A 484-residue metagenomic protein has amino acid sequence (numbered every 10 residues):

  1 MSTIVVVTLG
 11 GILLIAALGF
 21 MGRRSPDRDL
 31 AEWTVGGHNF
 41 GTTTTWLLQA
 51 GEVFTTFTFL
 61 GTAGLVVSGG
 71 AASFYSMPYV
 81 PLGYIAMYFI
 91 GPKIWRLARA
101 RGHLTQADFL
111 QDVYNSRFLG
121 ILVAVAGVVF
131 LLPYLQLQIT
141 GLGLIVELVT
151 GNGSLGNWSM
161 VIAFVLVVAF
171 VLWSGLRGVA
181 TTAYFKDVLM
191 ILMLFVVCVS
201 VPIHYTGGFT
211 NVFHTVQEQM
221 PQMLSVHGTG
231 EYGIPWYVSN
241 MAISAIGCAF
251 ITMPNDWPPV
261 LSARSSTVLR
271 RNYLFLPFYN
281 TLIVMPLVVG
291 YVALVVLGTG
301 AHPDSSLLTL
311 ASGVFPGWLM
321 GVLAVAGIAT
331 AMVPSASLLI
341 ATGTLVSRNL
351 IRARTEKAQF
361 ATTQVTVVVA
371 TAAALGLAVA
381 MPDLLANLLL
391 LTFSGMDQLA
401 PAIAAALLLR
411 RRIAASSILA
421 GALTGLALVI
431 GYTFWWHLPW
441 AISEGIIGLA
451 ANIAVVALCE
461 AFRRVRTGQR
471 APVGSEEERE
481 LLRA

Functional and structural regions predicted by a protein language model:
M1-L60, S174, M193, T267-V268 (+2 more regions): Membrane-interface "cap" regions at the ends of multi-pass membrane proteins
T8-G10, P81, L122-G127, Q138-T140 (+6 more regions): Transmembrane alpha-helical segments of multi-pass small-molecule transport proteins
L18-P26, L131-I139, G143, L148-W158 (+7 more regions): Hydrophobic alpha-helical segments and their helix-loop junctions in multi-pass secondary transporters
S25, W440-A484: Terminal cytosolic tails of multi-pass membrane transporters, especially the segment immediately following the final
T34-G102, M241-A249, D256-T299, L310-T330: Membrane-interface helix-loop-helix modules in multi-pass membrane proteins
Y75-V171, M241-A249, G327-S337: Helix-loop-helix module between adjacent transmembrane segments
V113-I121, V128, V161, T344-D383: Loop-to-transmembrane helix boundary motifs in multi-pass membrane proteins
A124-L137, F170, L189-I203, Y237-I251 (+4 more regions): Selective recognition of specific alpha-helical transmembrane segments in multi-pass small-molecule
